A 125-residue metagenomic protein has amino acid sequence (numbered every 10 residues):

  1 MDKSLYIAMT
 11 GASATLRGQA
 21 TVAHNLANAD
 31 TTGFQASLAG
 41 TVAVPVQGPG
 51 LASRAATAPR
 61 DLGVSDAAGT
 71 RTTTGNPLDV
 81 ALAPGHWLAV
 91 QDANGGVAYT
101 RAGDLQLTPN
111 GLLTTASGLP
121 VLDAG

Functional and structural regions predicted by a protein language model:
M1-G125: Amphipathic alpha-helical polymerization modules
